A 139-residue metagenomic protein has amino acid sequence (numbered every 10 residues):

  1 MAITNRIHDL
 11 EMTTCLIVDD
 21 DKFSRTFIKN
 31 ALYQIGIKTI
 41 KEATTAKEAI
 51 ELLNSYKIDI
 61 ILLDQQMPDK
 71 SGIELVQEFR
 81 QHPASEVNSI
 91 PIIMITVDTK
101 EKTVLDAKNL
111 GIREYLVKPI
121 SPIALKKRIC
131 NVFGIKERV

Functional and structural regions predicted by a protein language model:
M1-T14, E86, I123-V139: Non-catalytic signal-transmission and effector/linker regions of two-component phosphorelay proteins
K22-K41: Two-component/phosphorelay signaling modules centered on CheY-like receiver
E42, D69-K70, N109: Residue-level signal for the "D+5" position in two-component response regulator receiver
E42-I60: Acidic, metal-coordinating helix/loop segments flanking the phosphotransfer/catalytic sites of two-component signaling
T45, S71-Q77: Acidic catalytic/metal-coordinating carboxylates
P68-D69, K100, P119: The feature encodes the CheY-like receiver
E74, T99-E114: Alpha4 helix (beta4-alpha4-beta5 surface) of REC/receiver domains from two-component response regulators
